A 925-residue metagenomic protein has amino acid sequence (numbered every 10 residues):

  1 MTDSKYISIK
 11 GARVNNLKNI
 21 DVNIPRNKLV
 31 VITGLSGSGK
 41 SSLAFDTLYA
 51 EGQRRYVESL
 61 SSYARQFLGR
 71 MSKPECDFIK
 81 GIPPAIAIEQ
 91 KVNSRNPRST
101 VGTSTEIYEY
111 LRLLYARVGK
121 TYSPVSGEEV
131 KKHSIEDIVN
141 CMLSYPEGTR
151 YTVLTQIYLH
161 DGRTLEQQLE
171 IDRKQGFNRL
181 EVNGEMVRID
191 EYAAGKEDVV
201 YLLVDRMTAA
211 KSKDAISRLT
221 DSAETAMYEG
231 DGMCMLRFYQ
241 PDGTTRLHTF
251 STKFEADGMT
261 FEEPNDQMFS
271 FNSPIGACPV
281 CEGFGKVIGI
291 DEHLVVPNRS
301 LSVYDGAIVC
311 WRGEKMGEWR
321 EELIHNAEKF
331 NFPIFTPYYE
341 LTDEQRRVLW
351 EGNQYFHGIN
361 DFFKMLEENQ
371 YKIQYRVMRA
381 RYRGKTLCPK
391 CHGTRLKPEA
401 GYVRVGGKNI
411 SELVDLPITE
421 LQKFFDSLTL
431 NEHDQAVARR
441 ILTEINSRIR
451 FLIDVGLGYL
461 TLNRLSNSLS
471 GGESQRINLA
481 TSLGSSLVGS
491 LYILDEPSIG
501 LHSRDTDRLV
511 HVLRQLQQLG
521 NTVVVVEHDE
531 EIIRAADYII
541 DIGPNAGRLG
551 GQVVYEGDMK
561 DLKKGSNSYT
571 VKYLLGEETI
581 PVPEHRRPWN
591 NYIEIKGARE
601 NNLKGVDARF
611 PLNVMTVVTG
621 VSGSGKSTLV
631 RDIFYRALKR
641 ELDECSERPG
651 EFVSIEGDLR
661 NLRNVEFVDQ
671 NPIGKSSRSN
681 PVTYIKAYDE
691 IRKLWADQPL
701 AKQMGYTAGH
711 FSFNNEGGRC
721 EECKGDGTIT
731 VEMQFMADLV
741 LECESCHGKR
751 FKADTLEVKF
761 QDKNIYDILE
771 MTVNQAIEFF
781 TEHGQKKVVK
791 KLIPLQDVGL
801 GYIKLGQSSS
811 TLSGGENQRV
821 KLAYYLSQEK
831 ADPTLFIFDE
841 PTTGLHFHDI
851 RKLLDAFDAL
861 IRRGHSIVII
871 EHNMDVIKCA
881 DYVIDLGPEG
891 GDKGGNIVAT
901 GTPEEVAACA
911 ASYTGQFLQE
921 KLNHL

Functional and structural regions predicted by a protein language model:
M1-L925: Conserved phosphate-binding elements of NTP-dependent enzyme cores
